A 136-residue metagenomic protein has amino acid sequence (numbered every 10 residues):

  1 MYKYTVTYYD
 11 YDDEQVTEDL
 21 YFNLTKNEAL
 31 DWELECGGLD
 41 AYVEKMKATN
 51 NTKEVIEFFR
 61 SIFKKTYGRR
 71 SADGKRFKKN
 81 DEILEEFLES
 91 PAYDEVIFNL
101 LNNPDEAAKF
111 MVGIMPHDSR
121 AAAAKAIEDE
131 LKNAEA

Functional and structural regions predicted by a protein language model:
M1-Y4, F63, R76: A contiguous, well-structured "functional interface" segment within a domain
M1-Y42, H117-A136: Short, charged/polar N-terminal "headpieces" of proteins
E18-N27, T52-F58, D73-G74: Phosphate-binding glycine-rich loops and adjacent basic patches that engage nucleotide phosphates, nucleic-acid
G37-T49, E82, E95: Charged, low-complexity surface segments at secondary-structure and domain boundaries
Y42-R70: Compositionally biased, intrinsically disordered linkers/stalks adjacent to structured regions
A72-A136: C-terminal charged interaction modules
